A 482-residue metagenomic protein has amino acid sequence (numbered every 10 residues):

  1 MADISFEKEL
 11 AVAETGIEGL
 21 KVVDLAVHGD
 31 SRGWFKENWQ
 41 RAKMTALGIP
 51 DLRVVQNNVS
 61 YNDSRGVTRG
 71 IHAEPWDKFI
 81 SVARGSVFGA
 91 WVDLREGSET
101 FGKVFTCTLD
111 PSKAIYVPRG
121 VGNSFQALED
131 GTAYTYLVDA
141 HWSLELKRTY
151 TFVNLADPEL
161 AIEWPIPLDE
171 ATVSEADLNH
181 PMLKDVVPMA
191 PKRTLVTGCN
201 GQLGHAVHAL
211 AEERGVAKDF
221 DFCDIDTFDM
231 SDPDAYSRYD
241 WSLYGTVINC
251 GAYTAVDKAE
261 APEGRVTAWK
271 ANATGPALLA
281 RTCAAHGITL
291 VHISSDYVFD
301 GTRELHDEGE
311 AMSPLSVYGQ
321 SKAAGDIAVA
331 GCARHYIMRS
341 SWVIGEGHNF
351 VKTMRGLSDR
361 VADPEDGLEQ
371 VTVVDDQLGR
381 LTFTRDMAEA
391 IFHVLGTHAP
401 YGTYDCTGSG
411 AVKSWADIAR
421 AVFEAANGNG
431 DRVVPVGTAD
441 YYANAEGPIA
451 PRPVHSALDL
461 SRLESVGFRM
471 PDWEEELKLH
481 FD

Functional and structural regions predicted by a protein language model:
A2-L109, E129-A133, A140-P191: Non-catalytic, conserved peripheral segments adjacent to functional cores
T108-D130, L137-V138: Conserved metal-binding segment of the jelly-roll/cupin
D169-K192, P451-D482: C-terminal amphipathic/interface module of NAD(P)-dependent oxidoreductases and related NAD-binding regulators
R193-E213: N-terminal Rossmann NAD(P)H-binding glycine-rich loop of SDR-like oxidoreductase domains
M230-A271: NAD(P)H-binding glycine-rich loop region in Rossmannoid oxidoreductase-like domains and their noncatalytic homologs
K270-L278, V298-M338, W342-H348: Catalytic helix-loop patch of NAD(P)-dependent Rossmann-fold dehydrogenases
A330-G379, T384-D386, F392: NAD(P)-dependent short-chain dehydrogenase/reductase
A390, T397-P448, F481: Mid/C-terminal beta-alpha module of Rossmann-like enzyme folds, strongest in SDR-family dehydrogenases/epimerases
